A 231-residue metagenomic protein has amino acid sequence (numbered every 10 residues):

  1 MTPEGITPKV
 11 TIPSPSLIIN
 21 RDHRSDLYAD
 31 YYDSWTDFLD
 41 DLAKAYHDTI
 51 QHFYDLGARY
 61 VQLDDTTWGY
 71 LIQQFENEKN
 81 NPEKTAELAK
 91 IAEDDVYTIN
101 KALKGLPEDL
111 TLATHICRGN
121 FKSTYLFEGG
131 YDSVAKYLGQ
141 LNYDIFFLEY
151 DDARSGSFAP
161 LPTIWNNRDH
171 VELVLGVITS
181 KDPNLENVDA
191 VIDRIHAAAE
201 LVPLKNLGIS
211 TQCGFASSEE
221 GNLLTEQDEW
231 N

Functional and structural regions predicted by a protein language model:
M1-N231: Domain-level signal for soluble alpha/beta catalytic cores
